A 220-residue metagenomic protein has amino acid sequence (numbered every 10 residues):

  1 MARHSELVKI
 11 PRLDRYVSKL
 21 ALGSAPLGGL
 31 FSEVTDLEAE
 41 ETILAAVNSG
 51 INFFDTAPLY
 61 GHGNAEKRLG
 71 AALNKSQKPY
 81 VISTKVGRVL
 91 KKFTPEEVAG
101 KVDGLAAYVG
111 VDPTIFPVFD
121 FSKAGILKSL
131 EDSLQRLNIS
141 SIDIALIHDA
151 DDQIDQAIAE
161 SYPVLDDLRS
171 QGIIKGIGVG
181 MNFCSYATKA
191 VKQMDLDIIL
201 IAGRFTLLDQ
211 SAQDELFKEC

Functional and structural regions predicted by a protein language model:
M1-F93: N-terminal binding-site loop/beta-alpha segment at the start of enzyme catalytic domains that lines or forms
H4-L7, A150-C220: Beta/alpha (TIM)-barrel catalytic core signal, keyed to glycine-rich beta->alpha loops juxtaposed to Asp/Glu that bind
V17-A21, N52-F53, P79-S83, S141-L146 (+2 more regions): Structural preference for beta-strand elements that scaffold enzyme active sites
A25-L27, A57-L59, K85-V89, I147-A150 (+2 more regions): Active-site beta-loop-alpha junctions enriched in small/polar residues
E33-A46, F119-L137, N182-K189: Short, acidic/polar
I43, E66, G70, L130-L134 (+3 more regions): Generic structural signal for well-ordered alpha-helices, preferentially at hydrophobic/aromatic core positions
Y108-F119: Short glycine/proline- and acidic residue-enriched helix-loop micro-motifs that form flexible lids or anion-recognition
D132-Q153: Active-site groove signature of glycoside hydrolases
